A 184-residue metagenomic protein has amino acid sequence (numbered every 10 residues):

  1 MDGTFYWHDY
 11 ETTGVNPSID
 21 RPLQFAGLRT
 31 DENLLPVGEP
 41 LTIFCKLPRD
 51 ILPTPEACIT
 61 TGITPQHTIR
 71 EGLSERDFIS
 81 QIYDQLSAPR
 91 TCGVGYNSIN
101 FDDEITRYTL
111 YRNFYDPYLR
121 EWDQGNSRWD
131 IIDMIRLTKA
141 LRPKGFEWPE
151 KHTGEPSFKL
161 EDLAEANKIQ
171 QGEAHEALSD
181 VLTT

Functional and structural regions predicted by a protein language model:
G3, D20-F25, R29-T61, Q85-T183: Metal-dependent phosphoesterase core characteristic of DEDDh/y 3'-5' exonuclease domains
F5-W7: Short glycine-aspartate micro-motif
Y10-S18: Short acidic, Gly/Ser-rich segments with clustered Asp/Glu that frequently serve as metal-coordination loops in enzyme
T61-F78: Metal-dependent phosphoesterase signature
E75-P89: Short, basic/hydrophobic alpha-helical segments
